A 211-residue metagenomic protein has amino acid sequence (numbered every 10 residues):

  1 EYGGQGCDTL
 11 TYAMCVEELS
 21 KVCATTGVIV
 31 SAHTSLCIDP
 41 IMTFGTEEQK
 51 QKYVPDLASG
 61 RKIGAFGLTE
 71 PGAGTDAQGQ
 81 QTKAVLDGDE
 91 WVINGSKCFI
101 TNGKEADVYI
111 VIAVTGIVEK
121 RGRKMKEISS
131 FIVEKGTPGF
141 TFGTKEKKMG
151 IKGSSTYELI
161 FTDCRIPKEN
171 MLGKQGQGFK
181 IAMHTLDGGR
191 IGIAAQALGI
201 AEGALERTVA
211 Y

Functional and structural regions predicted by a protein language model:
E1-R61, T101-V108, I191: Internal helix-loop-helix
G4-C7, T75, N170-Q175: Cytochrome P450 core scaffold surrounding the K-helix E-X-X-R motif and the conserved "meander" helix-loop region
G6-V16, D76-Q80, I160, I166: Structural signature of FAD isoalloxazine-binding scaffolds in flavoprotein oxidoreductases
E17, K21, V28, S130 (+1 more regions): Glycine-rich beta->alpha junctions and the first turn(s) of the following alpha-helix
G60-L68, I112: A short, Trp-centered hydrophobic/proline-enriched beta-strand micro-motif
G72-T75, F99-N102, R121-R123, K148-S155: Short Gly/Pro-enriched turn/cap motifs at secondary-structure boundaries
T82-V85: A structural signal for short hydrophobic beta-strand segments in well-ordered beta-sheet cores
E90, N94-F142: A short core secondary-structure module
